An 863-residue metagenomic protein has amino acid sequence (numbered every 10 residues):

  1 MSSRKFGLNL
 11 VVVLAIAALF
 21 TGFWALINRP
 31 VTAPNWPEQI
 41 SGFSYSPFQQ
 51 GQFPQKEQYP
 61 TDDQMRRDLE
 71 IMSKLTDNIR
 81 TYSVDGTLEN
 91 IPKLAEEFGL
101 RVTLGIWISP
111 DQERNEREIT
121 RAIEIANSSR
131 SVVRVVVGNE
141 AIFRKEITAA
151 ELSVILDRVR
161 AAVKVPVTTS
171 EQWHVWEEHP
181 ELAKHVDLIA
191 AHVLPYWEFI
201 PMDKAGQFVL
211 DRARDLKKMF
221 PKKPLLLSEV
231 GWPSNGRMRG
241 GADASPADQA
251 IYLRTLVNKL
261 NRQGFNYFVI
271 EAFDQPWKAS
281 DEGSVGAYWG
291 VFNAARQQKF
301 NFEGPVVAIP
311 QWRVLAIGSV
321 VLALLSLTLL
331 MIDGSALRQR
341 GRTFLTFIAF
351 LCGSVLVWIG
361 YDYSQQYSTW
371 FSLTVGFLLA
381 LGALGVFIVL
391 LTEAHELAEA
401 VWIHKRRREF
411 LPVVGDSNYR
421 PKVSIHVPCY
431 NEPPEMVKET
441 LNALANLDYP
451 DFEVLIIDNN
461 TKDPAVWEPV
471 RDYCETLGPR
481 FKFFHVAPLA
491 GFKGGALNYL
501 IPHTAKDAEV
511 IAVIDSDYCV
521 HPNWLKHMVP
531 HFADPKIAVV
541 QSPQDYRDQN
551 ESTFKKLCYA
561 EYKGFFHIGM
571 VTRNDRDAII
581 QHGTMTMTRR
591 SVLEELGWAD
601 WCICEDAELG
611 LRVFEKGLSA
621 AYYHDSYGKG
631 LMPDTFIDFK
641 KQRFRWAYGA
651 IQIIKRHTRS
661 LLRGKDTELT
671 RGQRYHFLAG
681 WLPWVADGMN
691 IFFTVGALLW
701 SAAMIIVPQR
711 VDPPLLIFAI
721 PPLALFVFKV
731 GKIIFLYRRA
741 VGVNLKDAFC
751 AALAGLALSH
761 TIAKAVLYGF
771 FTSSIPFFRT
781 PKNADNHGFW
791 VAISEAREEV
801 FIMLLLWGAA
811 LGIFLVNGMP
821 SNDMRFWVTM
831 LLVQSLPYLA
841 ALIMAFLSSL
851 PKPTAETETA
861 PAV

Functional and structural regions predicted by a protein language model:
P34-P37, F48-Q50, P54-E57, M238-D248 (+2 more regions): Aromatic-rich peripheral "rim/lid" segments of glycoside hydrolase catalytic domains that contact and position glycan
L104, V133, E171-R212, W232-P233: Aromatic- and acid-rich polysaccharide-binding/catalytic face of secreted or lumenal carbohydrate-active enzymes
Q339-I388, G415, P683-P776, A792-V863: Membrane-embedded multi-pass helical conduit in multi-pass membrane proteins, especially envelope-biosynthetic
P421-S424, E453, E608: Cell-envelope/extracellular polymer assembly enzymes that use nucleotide-activated donors
L441-D451: Short, acidic, metal-binding catalytic loop of nucleotide-sugar glycosyltransferases
P450, D458-V470, A487-A490: A conserved acidic beta->alpha catalytic loop
D472-E509, P522-I603, E608, F614-E615 (+2 more regions): Long helical/loop segments within the catalytic core of UDP-sugar-dependent glycosyltransferases, especially the large
I514-C519: The conserved acidic donor/metal-binding loop of glycosyltransferases
